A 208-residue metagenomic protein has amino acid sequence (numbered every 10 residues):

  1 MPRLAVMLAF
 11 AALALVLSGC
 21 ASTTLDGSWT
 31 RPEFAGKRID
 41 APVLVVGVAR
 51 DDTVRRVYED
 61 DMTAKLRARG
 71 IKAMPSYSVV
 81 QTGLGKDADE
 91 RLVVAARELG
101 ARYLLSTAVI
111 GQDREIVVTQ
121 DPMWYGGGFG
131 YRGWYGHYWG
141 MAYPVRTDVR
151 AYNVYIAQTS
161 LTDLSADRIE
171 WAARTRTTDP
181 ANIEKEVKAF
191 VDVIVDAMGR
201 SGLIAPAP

Functional and structural regions predicted by a protein language model:
M1-A9: Bacterial N-terminal signal peptides that target proteins for export
F10, E33-A35, V94-A95: Short, flexible, glycine/charge-rich loop motifs used to bind or transfer phosphoryl groups or to couple energy/partner
V16-G19: C-terminal motif of bacterial Sec signal peptides marking the signal peptidase cleavage site
A21-A41, R50, Y143-P208: C-terminal/domain-edge helix-coil "capping" segments
S28-P32, Y58-A68, G128-F129, L203-P206: Short low-complexity stretches enriched in small and charged residues
P42, G47-E115, A172: N-terminal segment of the mature soluble domain
K86-L161: Surface-exposed short loop/turn segments
